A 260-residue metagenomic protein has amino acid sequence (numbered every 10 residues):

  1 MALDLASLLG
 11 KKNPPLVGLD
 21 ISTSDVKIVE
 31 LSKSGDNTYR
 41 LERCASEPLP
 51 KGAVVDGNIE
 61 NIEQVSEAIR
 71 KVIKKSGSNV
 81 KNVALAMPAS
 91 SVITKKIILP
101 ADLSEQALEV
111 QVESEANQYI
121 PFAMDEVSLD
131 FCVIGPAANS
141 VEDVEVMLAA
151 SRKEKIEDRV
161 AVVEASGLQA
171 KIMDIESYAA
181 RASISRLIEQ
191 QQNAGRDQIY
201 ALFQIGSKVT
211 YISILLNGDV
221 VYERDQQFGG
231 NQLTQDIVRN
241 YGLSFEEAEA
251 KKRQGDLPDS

Functional and structural regions predicted by a protein language model:
M1-S260: Hydrophobic/aromatic-enriched cytosolic interaction surfaces used to assemble or bind macromolecules
